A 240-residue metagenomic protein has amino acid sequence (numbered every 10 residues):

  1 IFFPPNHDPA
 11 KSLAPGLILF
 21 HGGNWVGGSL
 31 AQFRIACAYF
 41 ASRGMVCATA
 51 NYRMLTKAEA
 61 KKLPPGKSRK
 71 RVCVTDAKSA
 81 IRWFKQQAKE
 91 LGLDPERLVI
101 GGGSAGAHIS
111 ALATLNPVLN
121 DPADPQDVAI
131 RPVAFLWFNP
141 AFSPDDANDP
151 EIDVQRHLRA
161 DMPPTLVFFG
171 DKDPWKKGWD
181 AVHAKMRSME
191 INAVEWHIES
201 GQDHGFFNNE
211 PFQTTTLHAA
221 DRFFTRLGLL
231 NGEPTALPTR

Functional and structural regions predicted by a protein language model:
I1-S12, L91, V154-R159: Short beta-strand-to-loop junctions in surface cap/lid or active-site-entrance loops
K11-G23: Short beta-strand element of the alpha/beta-hydrolase
L30-A50: Short amphipathic alpha-helix adjacent to the substrate-entry channel of hydrolases
G66-E90, H218: Alpha/beta-hydrolase active-site loop
S79-A160: Primarily recognizes the serine-hydrolase "nucleophile elbow" in alpha/beta-hydrolase and SGNH/GDSL folds
P144, D171-K177: Acidic catalytic loop of the alpha/beta-hydrolase fold
D161, L166-F169: Short beta-strand/loop motif that positions the catalytic acidic residue of the alpha/beta-hydrolase fold
D180-H183, R187-R240: C-terminal catalytic histidine-bearing segment of alpha/beta-hydrolase fold enzymes
